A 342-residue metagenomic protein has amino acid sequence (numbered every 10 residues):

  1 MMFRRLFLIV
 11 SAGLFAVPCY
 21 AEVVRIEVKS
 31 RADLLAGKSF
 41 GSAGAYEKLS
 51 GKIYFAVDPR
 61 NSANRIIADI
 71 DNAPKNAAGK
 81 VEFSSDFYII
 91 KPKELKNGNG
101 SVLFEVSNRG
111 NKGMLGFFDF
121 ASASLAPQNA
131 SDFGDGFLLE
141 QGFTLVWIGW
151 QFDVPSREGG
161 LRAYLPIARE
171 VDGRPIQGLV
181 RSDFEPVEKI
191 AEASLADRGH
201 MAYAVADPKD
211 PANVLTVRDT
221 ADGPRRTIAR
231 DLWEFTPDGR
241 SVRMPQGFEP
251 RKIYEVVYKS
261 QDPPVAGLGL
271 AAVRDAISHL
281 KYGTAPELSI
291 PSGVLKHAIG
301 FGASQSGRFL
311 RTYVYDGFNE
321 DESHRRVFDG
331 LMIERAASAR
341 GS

Functional and structural regions predicted by a protein language model:
M1-V10: Bacterial N-terminal signal peptides that target proteins for export
G13-L14: Repetitive helical segments and hydrophobic/amphipathic motifs
V17-A21: Sec/Tat signal peptide C-region and signal peptidase I cleavage site
E22-S342: C-terminal His-loop and adjacent cap/lid subdomain of alpha/beta-hydrolase
